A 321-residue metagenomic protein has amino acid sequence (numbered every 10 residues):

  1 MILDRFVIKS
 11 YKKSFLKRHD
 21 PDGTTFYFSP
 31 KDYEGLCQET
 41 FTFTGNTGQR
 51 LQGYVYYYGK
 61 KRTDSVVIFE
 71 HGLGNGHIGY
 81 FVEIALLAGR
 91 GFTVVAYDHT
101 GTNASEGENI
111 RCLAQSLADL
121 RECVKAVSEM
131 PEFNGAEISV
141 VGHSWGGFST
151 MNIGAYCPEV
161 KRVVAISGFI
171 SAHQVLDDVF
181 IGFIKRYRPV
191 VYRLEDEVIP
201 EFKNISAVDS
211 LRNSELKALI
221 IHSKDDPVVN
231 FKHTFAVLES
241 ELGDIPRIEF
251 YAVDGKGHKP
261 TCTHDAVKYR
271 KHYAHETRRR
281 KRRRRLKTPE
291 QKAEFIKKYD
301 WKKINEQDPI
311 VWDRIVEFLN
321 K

Functional and structural regions predicted by a protein language model:
M1-T44, Y54, T277-K292: An N-terminal hydrophobic leader/cap segment in hydrolases
K9, N152-P200: Hydrolase active-site cap/lid region
L73-L86, H99, K232: The serine-hydrolase catalytic nucleophile loop
I84-E106: Conserved alpha/beta-hydrolase
I110-P131: Alpha/beta-hydrolase active-site loop
S214, I220-H222, D226: Short beta-strand/loop motif that positions the catalytic acidic residue of the alpha/beta-hydrolase fold
N230-S240, D265: Short alpha-helix in the alpha/beta-hydrolase fold that links the catalytic acid
P246-K321: C-terminal catalytic histidine-bearing segment of alpha/beta-hydrolase fold enzymes
